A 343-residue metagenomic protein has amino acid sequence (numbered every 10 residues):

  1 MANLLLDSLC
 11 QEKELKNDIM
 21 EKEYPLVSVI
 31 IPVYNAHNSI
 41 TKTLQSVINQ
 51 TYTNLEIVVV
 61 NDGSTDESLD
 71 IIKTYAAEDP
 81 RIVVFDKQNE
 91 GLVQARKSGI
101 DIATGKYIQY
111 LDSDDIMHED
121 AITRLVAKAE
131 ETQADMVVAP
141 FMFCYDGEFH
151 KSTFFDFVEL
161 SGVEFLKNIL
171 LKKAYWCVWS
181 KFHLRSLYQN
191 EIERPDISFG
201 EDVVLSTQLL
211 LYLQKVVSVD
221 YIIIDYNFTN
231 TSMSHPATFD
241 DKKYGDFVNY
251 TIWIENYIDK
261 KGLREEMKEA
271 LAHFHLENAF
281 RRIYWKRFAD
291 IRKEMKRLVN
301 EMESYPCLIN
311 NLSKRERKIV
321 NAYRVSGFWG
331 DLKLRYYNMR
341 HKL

Functional and structural regions predicted by a protein language model:
A2-I48: N-proximal low-complexity "stem/linker" segments adjacent to membrane-targeting elements
S46, T53, N61-D70, Q88: A conserved acidic beta->alpha catalytic loop
E67, D115-K128: Acidic donor-binding/catalytic loop of UDP-sugar-dependent glycosyltransferases, especially processive GT2
K87-A103, Y110: Glycine-rich, basic loop-to-helix element that forms the pyrophosphate-binding segment of sugar-nucleotide handling
I122-K151: Conserved donor NDP-sugar-binding/catalytic core segment of glycosyltransferases
E164-D240, Y244: Conserved nucleotide-sugar donor-binding catalytic segment
I223-N230, H235-E266, R281, W285-P306: Catalytic core of nucleotide-sugar-dependent glycosyltransferases
W285-L343: Membrane-interface aromatic/basic loop that binds lipid-linked glycans or pyrophosphate carriers, typified by
